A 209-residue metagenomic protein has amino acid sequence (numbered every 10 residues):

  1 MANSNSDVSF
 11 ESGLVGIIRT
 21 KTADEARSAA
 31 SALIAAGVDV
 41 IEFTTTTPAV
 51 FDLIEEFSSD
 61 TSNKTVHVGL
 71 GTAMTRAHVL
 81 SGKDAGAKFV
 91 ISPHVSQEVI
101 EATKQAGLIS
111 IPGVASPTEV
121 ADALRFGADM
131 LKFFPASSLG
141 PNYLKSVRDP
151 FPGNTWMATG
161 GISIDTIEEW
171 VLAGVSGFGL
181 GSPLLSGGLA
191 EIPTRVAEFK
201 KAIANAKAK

Functional and structural regions predicted by a protein language model:
M1-G86, Q105-A106, G153, I164-D165 (+1 more regions): Conserved N-terminal beta1-alpha1 strand-loop-helix module at the mouth
L14-I18, I41-F43, V68-G71, V90-I91 (+4 more regions): Hydrophobic faces of well-ordered beta-strands that scaffold small-molecule active sites in alpha/beta enzyme cores
A29, T75-A85, T118-F126, Y143 (+1 more regions): Catalytic cores of alpha/beta
G37, G86, H94, G107 (+5 more regions): Conserved functional loop/turn residues at catalytic and ligand-binding sites
T45-P48, A73, V95-Q97, A115-S116 (+3 more regions): Short, ordered loop/turn segments at secondary-structure junctions
F89, P93-S138: Histidine/lysine/aspartate-rich catalytic loop segments that bind and position anionic ligands
F89, P93-V99, F133-P141, A173-R195: Glycine-rich phosphate-binding active-site loops on the catalytic face of alpha/beta enzymes
L144-F151, I203: A charged, well-structured terminal subsegment
